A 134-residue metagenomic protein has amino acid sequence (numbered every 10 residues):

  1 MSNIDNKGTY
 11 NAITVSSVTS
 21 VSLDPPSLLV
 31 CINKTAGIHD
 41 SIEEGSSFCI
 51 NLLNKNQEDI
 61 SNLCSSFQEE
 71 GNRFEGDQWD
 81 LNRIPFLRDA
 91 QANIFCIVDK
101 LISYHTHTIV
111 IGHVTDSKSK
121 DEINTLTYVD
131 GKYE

Functional and structural regions predicted by a protein language model:
M1-E134: Basic, polyanion-binding surface patches
